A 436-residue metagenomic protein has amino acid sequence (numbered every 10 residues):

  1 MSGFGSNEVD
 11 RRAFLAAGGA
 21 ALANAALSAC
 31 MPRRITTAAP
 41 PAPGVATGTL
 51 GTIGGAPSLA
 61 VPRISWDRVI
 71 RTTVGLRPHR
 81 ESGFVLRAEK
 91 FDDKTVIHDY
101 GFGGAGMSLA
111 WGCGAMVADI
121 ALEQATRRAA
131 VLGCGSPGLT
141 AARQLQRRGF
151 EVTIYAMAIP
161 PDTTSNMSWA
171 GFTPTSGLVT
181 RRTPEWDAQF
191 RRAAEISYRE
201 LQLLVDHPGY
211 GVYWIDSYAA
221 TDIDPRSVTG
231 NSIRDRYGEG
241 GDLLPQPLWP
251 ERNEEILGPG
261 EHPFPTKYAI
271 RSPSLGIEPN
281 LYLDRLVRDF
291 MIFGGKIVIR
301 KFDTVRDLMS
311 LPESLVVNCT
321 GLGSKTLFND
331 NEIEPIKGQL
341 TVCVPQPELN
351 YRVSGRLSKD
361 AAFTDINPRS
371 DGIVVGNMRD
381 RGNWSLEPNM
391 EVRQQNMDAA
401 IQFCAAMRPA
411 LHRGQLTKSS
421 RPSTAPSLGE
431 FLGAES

Functional and structural regions predicted by a protein language model:
M1-D10: N-terminal secretory signal peptides
D10-L27: N-terminal export leaders
G19, A26, S65, T73-D93 (+3 more regions): Flavin (FAD/FMN) cofactor-binding and adjacent substrate-gating region of FAD-dependent oxidoreductase domains
A39, G44-D92, G101, A105-A115 (+4 more regions): Active-site substrate-recognition segment that forms the wall of the catalytic cavity or substrate channel
A105-L109, W186-E195, I270-R285, E387-P388: Short beta-strand to alpha-helix junction loop
A158-A193, P247, R252, P259-G260: Glycine-rich active-site loop/strand segments that organize a redox cofactor
S274-P345: Predominantly flavin-linked oxidoreductase catalytic cores and closely associated redox partners
